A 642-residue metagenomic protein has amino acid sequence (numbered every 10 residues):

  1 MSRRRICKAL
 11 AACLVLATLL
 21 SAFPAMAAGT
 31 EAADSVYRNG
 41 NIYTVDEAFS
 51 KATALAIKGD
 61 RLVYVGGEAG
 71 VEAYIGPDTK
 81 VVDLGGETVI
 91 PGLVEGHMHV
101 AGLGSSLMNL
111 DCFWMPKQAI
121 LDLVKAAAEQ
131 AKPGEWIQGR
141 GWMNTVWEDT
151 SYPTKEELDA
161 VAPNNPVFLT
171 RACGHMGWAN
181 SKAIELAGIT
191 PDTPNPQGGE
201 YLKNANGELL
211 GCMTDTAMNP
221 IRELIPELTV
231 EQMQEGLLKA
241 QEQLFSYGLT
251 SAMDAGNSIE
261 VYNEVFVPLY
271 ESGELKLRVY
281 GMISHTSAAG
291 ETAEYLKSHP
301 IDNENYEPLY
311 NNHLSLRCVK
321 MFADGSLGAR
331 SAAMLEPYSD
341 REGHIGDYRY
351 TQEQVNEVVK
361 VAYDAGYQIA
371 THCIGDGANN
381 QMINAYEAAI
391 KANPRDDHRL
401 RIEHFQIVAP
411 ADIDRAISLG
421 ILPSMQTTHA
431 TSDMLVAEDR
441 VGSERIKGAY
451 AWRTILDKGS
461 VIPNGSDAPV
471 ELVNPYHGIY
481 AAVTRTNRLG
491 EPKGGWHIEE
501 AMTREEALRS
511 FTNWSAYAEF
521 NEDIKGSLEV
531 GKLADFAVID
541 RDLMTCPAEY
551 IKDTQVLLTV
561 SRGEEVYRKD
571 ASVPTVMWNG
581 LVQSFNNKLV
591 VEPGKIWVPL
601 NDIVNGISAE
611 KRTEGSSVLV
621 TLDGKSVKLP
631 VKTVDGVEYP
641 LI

Functional and structural regions predicted by a protein language model:
M1-A11: Bacterial N-terminal signal peptides that target proteins for export
A11-S21: Bacterial N-terminal signal peptides
L20-T30: Sec-dependent signal peptide cleavage junction
G29-E31, D535, E564-M577, S584: Low-complexity, Pro/Thr/Ser/Gly/Ala-rich linker/spacer regions in secreted, extracellular modular proteins
T30-R38, Y43, E47-K297, I301 (+7 more regions): Divalent metal-binding segments
I75, A128-K132, A162, Y270 (+5 more regions): Sec/Tat-exported extracytoplasmic proteins
K360-A370, I374-L400, H404-F405, P410-D414 (+4 more regions): His/Asp/Glu-enriched, well-ordered alpha-helical/loop segment that forms or immediately abuts the divalent-metal
D570-I642: Primary recognition of N-terminal secretory signal peptides and signal-anchoring hydrophobic helices
